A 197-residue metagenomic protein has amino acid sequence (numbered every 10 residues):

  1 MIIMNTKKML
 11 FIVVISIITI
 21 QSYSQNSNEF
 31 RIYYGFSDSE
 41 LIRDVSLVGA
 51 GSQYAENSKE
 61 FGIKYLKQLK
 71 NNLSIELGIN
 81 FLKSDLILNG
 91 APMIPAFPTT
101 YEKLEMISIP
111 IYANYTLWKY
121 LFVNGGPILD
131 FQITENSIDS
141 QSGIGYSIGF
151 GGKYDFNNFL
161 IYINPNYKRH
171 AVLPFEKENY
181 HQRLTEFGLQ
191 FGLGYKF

Functional and structural regions predicted by a protein language model:
M1-R31, F197: Bacterial Sec-dependent N-terminal signal peptides
Y23-G78, K168: Short glycine/proline- and aromatic-enriched beta-strand/turn motifs that initiate or cap beta-hairpins
Q25, Q68-N72, W118-Y120, D155-F159 (+1 more regions): Outer-membrane beta-barrel channels and translocator barrels
N26-N28, A55-F61, K103-I107, S140-Y146 (+1 more regions): Residues that define the transmembrane beta-barrel architecture of outer-membrane proteins
E29-R31, Y154-N157, R183-F197: Outer-membrane beta-barrel "beta-signal"
E29-Y33, S74-G78, F122-N124, L160-N164 (+1 more regions): Residue-level detector of the transmembrane beta-barrel scaffold of outer-membrane proteins
E40-Y54, K83-M106, F131-S140, V172-L184: Flexible, solvent-exposed loop segments that connect beta-strands
F61-K67, I79-F81, I109-Y115, G125-L129 (+3 more regions): Residues on the lipid-exposed face of transmembrane beta-strands in outer-membrane beta-barrel proteins
